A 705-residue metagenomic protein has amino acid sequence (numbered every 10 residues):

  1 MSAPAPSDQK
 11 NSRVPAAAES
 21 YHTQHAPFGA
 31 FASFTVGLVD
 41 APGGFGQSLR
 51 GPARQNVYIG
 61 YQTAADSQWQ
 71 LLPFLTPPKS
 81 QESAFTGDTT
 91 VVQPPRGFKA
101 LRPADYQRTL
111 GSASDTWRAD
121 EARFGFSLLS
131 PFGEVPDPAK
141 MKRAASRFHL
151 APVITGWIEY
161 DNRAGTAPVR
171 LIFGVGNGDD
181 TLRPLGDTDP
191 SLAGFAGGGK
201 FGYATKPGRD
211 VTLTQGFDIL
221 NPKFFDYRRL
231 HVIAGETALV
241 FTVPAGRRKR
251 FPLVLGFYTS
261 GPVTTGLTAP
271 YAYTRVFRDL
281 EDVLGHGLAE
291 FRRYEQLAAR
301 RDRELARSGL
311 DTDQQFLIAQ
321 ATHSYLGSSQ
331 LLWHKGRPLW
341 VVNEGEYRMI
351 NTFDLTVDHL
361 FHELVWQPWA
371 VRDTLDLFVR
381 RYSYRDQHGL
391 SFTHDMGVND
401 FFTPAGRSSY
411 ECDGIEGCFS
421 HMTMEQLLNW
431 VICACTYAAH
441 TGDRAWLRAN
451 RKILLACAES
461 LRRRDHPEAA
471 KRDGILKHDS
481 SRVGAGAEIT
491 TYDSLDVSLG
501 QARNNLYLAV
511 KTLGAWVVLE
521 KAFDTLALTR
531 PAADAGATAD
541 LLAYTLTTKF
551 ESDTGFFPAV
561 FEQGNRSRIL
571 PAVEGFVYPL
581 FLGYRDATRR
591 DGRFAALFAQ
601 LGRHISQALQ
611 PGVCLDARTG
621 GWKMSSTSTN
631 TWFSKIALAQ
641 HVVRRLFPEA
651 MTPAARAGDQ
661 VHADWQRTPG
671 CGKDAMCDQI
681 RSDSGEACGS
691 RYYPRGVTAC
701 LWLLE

Functional and structural regions predicted by a protein language model:
M1-T90, P94-D105: Beta-strand-rich N-terminal accessory domains
S2-H25, F124, S130-F353, P368-R372 (+1 more regions): Acidic/polar, glycine-enriched structural segments that form the non-catalytic walls/loops of the carbohydrate-binding
A53-R54, Q62-Q70, R108-T109, W117-F124 (+6 more regions): Short, solvent-exposed loop/edge-beta patches enriched in aromatic
T109-W117, L192-Y227, L297, R303-Q330 (+4 more regions): Active-site acid/base region of carbohydrate-active enzymes
Y160, R303-S308, V357-W369, C418 (+5 more regions): Well-ordered alpha-helical scaffold segments within catalytic/enzyme domains
N162, K249, Y273-F291, R348-G474 (+3 more regions): Aromatic-rich carbohydrate-recognition surfaces in CAZymes
L332-K335, W340, N351, V357 (+4 more regions): Catalytic cores of carbohydrate-active enzymes
W622-E705: Extended, compositionally biased alpha-helical segments that mediate assembly or anchoring
